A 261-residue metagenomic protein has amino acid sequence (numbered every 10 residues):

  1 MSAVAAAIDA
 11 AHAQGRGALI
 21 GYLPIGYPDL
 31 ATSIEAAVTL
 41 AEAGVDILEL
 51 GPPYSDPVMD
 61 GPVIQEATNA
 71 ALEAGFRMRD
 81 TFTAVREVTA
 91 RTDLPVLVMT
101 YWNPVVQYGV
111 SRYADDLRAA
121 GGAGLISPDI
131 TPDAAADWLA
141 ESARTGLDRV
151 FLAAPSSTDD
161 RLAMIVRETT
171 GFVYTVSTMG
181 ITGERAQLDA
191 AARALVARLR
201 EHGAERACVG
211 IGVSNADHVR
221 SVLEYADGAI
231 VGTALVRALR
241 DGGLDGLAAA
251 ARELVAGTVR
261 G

Functional and structural regions predicted by a protein language model:
M1-A11, L30, S55-E66, E73-R86 (+6 more regions): Active-site-adjacent beta->alpha loops and helix N-cap segments on the catalytic face of soluble alpha/beta enzymes
A5-Y27, G61-A67, V88-M99: N-terminal small/glycine-rich loop or linker at the start of catalytic domains across soluble metabolic enzymes
Q14-I20, R91-Y101, S142-L152, R200-I211: Short beta-strand/loop segments at the ligand-binding rim of alpha/beta enzyme cores
L19-S33, L97-G109, D148-S157: Active-site mouth loops of central-metabolism enzymes
G21, L40, L48-G51, L117 (+3 more regions): Conserved, mostly hydrophobic/aromatic
L30-E42, S157-R167, H202, V209 (+1 more regions): Catalytic cores of alpha/beta
V45-S55, A120-I126, T131-A134, V173-G183 (+2 more regions): Glycine-rich phosphate-binding active-site loops on the catalytic face of alpha/beta enzymes
A197-A207, S214-G261: Alpha/beta catalytic cores of nucleotide-metabolism and tRNA/nucleoside-modifying enzymes
